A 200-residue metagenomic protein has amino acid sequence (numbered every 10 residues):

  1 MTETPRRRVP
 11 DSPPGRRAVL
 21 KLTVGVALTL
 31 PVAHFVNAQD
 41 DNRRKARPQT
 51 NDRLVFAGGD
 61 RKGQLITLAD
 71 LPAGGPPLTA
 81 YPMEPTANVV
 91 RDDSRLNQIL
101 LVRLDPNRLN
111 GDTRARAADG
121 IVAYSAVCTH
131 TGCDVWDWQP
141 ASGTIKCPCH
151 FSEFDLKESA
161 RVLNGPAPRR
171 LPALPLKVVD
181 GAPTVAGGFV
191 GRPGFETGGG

Functional and structural regions predicted by a protein language model:
T4-A27: N-terminal secretory signal peptides and thylakoid transit peptides that target proteins across membranes
A38-V127, T131-D137, V178-G200: N-terminal pre-ligand scaffold of iron-sulfur
T129-W136, P140-R170: Acidic, glycine-rich flexible loop segments
F154-F195: Short Fe-S-cluster ligation motifs
